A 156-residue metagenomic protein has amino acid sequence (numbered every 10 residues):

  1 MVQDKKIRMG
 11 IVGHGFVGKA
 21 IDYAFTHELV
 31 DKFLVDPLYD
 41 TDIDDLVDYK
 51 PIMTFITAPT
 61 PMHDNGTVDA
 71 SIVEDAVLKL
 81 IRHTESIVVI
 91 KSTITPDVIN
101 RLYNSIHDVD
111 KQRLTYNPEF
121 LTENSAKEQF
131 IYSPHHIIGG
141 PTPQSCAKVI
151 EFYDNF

Functional and structural regions predicted by a protein language model:
M1-Y49: NAD(P)+-binding Rossmann beta1-loop-alpha1 motif at the extreme N-terminus of oxidoreductases
K5-I7, S86, P134: Nucleotide donor/acceptor-binding cores
E28, N104-T115, K127-F156: Internal alpha-helical scaffold of NAD(P)-dependent oxidoreductase catalytic cores
D36, P118, P141: Residues at the C-termini of beta-strands that transition into short coil/loop
D48-M53, T84-S86: Short acidic/histidine-rich motifs immediately flanking catalytic phosphotransfer sites in two-component signaling
F55-P59, K91-S92, G140: Short, well-ordered coil/turn residues at beta-beta hairpins and beta-strand->alpha-helix junctions within
M62-S125: Rossmann-like NAD(P)(H) cofactor-binding subdomain of soluble oxidoreductases
